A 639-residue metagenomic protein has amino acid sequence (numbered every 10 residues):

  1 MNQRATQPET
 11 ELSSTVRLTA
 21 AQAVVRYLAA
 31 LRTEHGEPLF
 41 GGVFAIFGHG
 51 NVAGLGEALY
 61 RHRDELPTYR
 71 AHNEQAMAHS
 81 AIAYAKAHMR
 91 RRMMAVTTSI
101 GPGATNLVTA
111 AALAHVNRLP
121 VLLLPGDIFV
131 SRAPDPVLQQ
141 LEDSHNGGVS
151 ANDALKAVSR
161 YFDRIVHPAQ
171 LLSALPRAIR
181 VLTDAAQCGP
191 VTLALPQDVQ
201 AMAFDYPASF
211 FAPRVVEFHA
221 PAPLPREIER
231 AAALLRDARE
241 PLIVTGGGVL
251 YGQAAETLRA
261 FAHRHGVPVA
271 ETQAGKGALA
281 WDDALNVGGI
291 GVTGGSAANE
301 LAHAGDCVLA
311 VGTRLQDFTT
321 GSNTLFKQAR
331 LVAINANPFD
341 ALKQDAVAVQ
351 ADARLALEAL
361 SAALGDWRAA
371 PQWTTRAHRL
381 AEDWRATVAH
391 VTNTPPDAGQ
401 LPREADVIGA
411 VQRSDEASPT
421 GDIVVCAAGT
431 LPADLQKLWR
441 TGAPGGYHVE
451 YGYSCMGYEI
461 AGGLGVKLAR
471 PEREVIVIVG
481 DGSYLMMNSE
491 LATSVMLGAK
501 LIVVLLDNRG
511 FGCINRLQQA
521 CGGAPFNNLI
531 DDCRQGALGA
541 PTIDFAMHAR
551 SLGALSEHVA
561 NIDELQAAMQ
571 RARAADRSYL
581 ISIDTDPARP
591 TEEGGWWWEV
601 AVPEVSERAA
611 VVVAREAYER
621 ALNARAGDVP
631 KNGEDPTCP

Functional and structural regions predicted by a protein language model:
N2-P371, A410, S414, K500-V503 (+4 more regions): N-terminal alpha/beta PP-like core and its mobile active-site loop of ThDP/TPP-dependent enzymes
N2-R4, E11-L12, V166-A169, P207 (+6 more regions): Phosphate/pyrophosphate-binding active-site segments
L18, Q22, P225, G252 (+10 more regions): Conserved structured core elements
V43-L55, L59, A381-A461, V466-K467: Active-site diphosphate/adenylate-binding microenvironment
R90, S418-P419, P471-E472: Short helix-loop-beta connector
R132-N146, V292, A341-L342, Q350 (+3 more regions): Thiamine diphosphate
S159-F162, T392-P395, S556: Short amphipathic alpha-helical interaction patches enriched in hydrophobic/aromatic residues with interspersed Lys/Arg
T245-G247, V311, A428, V479-G482: Glycine-rich beta-strand-to-loop/alpha-helix junction loops that act as flexible
